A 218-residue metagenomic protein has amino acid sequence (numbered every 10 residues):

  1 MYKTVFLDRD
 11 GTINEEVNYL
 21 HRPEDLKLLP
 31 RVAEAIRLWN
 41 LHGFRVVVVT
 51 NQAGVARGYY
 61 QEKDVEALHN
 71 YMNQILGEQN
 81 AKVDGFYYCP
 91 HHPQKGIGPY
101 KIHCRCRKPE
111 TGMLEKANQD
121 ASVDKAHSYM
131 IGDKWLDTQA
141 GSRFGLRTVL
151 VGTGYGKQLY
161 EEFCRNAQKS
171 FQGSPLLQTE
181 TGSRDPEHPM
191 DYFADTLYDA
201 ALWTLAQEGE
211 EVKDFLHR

Functional and structural regions predicted by a protein language model:
M1-V47: Active-site neighborhood of HAD-like aspartate-dependent phosphohydrolases
V5-D10, G85-C89, V151: Non-cysteine beta-strand/loop elements that form the S-adenosyl-L-methionine
D8-D10, N51, D133, D137: Acidic active-site catalytic centers that drive phospho-/nucleotidyl reactions and related ester hydrolyses
I13-N14, A56, D137-T138: Catalytic P-loop NTPase motifs of RecA-like helicase/translocase cores
E16, G58, W203: Residues that scaffold the ATP/ADP-binding catalytic core of kinase and kinase-like folds
N18-K27, Q61-K63, Y100-C104: Short glycine-enriched, charge-decorated loop/helix-capping segments at active-site entrances that position
V32, I36-M72, A81-K95, G141: Substrate-recognition element of Asp-dependent hydrolases with the DxDx(T/V) motif
K63, N70-G85, P93-M130, K134-R218: Asp-based, Mg2+/Mn2+-dependent phosphohydrolase catalytic module
